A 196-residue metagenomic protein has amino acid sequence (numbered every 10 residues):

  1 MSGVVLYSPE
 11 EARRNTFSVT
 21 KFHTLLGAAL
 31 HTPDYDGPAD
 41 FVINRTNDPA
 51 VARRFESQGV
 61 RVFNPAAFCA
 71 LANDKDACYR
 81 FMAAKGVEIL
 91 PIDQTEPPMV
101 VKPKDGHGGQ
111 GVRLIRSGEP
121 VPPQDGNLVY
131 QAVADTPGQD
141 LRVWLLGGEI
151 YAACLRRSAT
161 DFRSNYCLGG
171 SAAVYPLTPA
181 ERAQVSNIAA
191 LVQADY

Functional and structural regions predicted by a protein language model:
M1-Y7, S57-G59, A67-Q139, T178-R182: Active-site nucleotide/adenylate-binding loops and adjacent lid/helix of ATP-dependent enzymes
S2-P91: Conserved N-proximal alpha/beta basic substrate-recognition cap immediately N-terminal to, or forming the N-lobe
D40-I43, K102, V143-L145: A short beta-strand motif that forms the metal-chelation/ATP-contact edge of phosphoryl-transfer active sites
R45-T46, N64, P103, A132 (+1 more regions): Pocket-edge structural micro-motifs
D48-R53, P137-D140, Y196: Short, well-ordered alpha-helical microsegments
Q94, L145-L146: Generic beta-strand structural signal
G126-V129, V133-T136, D140, L146-N165: Catalytic core of tubulin tyrosine ligase-like
D161-Y196: A long amphipathic alpha-helix within ATP-dependent nucleotide-binding catalytic cores
